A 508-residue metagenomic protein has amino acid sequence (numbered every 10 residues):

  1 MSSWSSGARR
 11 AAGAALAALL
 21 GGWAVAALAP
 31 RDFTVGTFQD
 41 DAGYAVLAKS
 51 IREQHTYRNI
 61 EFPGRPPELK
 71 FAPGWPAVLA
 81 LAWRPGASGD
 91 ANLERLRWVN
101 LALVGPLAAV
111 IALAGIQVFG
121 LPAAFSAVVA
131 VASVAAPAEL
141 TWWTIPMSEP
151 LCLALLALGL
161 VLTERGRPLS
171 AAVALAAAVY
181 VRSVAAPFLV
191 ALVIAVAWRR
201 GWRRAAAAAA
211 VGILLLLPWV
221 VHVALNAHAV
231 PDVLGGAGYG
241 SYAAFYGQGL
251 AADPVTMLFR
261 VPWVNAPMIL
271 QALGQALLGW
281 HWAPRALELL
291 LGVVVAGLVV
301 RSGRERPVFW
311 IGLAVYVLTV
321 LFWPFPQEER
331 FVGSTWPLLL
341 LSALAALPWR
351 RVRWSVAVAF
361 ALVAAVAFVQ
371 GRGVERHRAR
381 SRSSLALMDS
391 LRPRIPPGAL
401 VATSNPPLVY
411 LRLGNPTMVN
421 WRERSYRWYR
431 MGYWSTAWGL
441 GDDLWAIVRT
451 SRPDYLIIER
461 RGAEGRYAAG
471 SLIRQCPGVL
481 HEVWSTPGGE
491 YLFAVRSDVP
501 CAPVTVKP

Functional and structural regions predicted by a protein language model:
R9-L19, A123, A127, L169 (+4 more regions): Signature aromatic-anchored transmembrane alpha helix within multi-pass, membrane-resident enzymes that catalyze glycan
L20-P30, A185-A186, P326, A346-P348 (+2 more regions): Transmembrane alpha-helical segments
A26, R204-E288, V293, V366: Membrane-lumen/periplasm interface segments of specific transmembrane helices in polyprenyl phosphate-linked
Q39, L96-L103, V128-L158, T163 (+2 more regions): Multi-pass, polyprenyl lipid-linked donor-dependent membrane glycosyltransferases
P73-A77, P85-P106, A127, W142 (+3 more regions): Loop-to-helix entry region of an early transmembrane alpha helix in multi-pass inner-membrane enzymes
L101, W142-W143, E149, A178-S183 (+3 more regions): Hydrophobic/aromatic-rich transmembrane helices and adjacent perimembrane loops
A127, S133, L175, I213 (+2 more regions): Transmembrane alpha-helix segments characteristic of polytopic inner-membrane glycan-assembly/cell-envelope
A357-L408, S425, G432-T450, P487 (+1 more regions): Membrane-embedded, lumen/periplasm-facing catalytic core of multi-pass transferases that use lipid-linked donors
